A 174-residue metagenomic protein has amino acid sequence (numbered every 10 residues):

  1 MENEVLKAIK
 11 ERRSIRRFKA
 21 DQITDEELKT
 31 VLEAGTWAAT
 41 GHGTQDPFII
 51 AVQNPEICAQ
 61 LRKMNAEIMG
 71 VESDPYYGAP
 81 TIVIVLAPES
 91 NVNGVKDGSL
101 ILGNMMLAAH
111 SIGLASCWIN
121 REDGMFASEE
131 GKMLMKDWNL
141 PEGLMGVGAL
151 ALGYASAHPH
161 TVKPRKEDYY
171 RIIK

Functional and structural regions predicted by a protein language model:
M1-K174: Acidic, surface-exposed loops and disordered segments
